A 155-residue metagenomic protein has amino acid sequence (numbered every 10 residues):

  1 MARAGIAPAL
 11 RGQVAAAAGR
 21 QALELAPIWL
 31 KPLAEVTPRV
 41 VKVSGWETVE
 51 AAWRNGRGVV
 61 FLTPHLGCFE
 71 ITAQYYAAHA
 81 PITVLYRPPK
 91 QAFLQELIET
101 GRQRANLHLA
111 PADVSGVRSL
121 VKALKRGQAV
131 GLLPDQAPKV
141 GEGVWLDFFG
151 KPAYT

Functional and structural regions predicted by a protein language model:
M1-V41: Negatively charged linear elements and acidic catalytic determinants
W29-T155: Soluble catalytic domains of membrane acyltransferases
